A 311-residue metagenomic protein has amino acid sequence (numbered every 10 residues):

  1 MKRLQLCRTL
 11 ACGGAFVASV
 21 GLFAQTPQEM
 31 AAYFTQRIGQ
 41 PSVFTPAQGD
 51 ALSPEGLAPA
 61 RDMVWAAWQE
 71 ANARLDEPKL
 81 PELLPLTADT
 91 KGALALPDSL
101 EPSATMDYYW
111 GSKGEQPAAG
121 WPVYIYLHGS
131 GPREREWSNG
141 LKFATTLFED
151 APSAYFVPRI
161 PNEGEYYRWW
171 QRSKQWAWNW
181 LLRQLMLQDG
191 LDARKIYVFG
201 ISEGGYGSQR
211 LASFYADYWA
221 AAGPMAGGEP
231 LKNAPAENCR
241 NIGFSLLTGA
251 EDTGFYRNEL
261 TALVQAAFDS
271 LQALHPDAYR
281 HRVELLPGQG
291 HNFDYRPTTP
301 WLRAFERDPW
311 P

Functional and structural regions predicted by a protein language model:
K2-G13: Bacterial N-terminal signal peptides that target proteins for export
A11-G21: Bacterial N-terminal signal peptides
Q25-P54, T105, D269-P311: Alpha/beta-hydrolase-fold serine-hydrolase catalytic core, especially in secreted/extracellular enzymes
Q25-W121: A domain-start/cap signature at the N-terminus of enzymes
S112-A119, Y166-S202, S213-Y218: Gly/Ser-rich "nucleophile elbow"/oxyanion-hole loop immediately N-terminal to the catalytic nucleophile in hydrolases
G120-L187: Active-site machinery of serine-nucleophile hydrolases
G204-S208: Catalytic nucleophile loop
A221-R303: The feature captures the conserved acid-bearing segment of alpha/beta-hydrolase catalytic domains
